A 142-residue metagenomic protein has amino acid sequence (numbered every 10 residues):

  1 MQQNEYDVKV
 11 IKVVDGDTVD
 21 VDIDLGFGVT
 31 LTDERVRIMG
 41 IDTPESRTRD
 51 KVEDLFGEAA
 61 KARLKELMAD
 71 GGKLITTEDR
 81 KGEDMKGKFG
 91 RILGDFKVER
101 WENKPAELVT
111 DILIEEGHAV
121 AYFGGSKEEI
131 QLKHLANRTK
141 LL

Functional and structural regions predicted by a protein language model:
M1-L142: Small beta-barrel nucleic-acid-binding modules, primarily SNase/OB-fold domains and secondarily Tudor-like barrels
